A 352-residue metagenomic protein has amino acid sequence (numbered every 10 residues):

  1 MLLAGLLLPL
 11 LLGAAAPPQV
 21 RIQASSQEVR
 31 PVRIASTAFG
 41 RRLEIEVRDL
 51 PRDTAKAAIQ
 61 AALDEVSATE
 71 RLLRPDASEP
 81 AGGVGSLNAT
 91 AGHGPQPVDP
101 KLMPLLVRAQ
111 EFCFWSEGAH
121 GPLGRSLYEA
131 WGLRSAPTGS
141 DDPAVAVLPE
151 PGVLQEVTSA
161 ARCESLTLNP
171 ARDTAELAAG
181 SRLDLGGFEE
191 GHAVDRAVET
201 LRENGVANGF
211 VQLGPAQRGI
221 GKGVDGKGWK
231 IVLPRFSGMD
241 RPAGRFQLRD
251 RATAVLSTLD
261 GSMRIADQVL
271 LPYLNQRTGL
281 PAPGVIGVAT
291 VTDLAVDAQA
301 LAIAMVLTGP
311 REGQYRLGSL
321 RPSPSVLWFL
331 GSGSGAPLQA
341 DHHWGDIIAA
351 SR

Functional and structural regions predicted by a protein language model:
L2-R352: Mature catalytic core of soluble alpha/beta enzymes
